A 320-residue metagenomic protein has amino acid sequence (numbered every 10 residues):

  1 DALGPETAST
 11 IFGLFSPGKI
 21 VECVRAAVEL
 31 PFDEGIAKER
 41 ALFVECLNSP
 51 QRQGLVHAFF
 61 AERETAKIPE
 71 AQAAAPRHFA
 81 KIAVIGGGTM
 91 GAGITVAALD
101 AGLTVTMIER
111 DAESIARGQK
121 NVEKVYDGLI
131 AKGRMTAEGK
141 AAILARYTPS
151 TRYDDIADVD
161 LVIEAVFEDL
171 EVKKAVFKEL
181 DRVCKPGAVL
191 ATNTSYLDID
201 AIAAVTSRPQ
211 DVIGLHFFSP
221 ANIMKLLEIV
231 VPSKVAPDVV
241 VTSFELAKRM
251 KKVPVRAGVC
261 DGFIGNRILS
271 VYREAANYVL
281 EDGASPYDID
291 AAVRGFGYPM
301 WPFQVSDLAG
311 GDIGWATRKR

Functional and structural regions predicted by a protein language model:
D1-H78, R320: Intrinsically disordered, low-complexity segments enriched in small/flexible residues
A2, E113-S114, G128-L190, Y196-D200 (+1 more regions): Rossmann-like NAD(P)-binding element
P31-A41, C46, V230, K234 (+1 more regions): Substrate-binding/catalytic subdomain of NAD(P)-dependent oxidoreductase enzymes
K67-V125, T148: NAD(P)+-binding Rossmann beta1-loop-alpha1 motif at the extreme N-terminus of oxidoreductases
T106-A142, L227-V240, P254, C260-L269 (+1 more regions): Rossmann-like dinucleotide-binding cores of NAD(P)H-dependent redox enzymes
K174-E245: Rossmann-fold NAD(P)-binding glycine/threonine-rich loop
